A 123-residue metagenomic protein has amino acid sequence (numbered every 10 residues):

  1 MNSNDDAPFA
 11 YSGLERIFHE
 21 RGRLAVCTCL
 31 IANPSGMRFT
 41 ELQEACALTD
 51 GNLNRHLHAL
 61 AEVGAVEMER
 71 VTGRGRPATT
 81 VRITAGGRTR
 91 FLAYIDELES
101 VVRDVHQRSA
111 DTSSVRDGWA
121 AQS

Functional and structural regions predicted by a protein language model:
N2-D5, F9, T28, T89-S123: Amphipathic alpha-helical dimerization/coiled-coil segments that flank or bridge DNA-binding/regulatory modules
F9-N52, G73-R74, T80-R82, T89: N-terminal helix-turn-helix DNA-binding core of bacterial DNA-binding proteins
L57-H58: Short, hydrophobic-biased segments on the C-terminal half of alpha helices that form "recognition helices"
G64: Glycine-centered, phosphate/nucleic-acid-interacting loop/turn motifs that mediate DNA/RNA or nucleotide
M68: Short beta-strand "wing" residues that participate in macromolecule-binding interfaces
V71, P77-T80, T112-R116: A short, hydrophobic/aromatic-rich structural module that often spans a beta strand with its adjoining loop
